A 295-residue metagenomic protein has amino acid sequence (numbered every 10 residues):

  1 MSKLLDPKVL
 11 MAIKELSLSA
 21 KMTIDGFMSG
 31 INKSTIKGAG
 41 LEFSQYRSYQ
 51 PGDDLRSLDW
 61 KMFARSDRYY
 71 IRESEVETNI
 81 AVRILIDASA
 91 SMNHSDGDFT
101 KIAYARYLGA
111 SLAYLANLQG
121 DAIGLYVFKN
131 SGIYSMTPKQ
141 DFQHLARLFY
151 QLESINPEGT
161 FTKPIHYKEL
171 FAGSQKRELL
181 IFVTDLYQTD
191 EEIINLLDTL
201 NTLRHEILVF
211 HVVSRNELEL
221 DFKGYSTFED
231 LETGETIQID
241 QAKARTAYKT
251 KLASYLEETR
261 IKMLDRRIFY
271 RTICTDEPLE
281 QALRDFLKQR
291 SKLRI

Functional and structural regions predicted by a protein language model:
M1-S29, T35, S48-D53, M62 (+2 more regions): Exposed, interaction-prone extracellular/peripheral surfaces
Q45: Acidic, metal-associated active-site segment
L58-S66: N-terminal low-complexity, intrinsically disordered segments
